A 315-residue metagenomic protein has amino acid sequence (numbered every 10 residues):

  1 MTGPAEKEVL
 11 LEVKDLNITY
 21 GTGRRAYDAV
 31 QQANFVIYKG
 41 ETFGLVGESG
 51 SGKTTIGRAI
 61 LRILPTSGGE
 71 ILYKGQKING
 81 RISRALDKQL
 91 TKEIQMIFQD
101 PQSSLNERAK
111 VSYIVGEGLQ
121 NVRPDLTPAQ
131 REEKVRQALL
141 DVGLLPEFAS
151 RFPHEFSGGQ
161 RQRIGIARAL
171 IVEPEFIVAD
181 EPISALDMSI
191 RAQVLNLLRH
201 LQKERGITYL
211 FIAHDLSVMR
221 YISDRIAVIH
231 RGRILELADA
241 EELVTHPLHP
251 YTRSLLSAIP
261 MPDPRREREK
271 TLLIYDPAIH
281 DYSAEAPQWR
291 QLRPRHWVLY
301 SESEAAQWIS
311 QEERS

Functional and structural regions predicted by a protein language model:
G3-V9, D239-R314: Charged, flexible cofactor/metal-binding loops and thiol motifs
G69-G80: Conserved ABC transporter NBD signature motif
A129-E147, L256: Conserved ABC ATPase "signature" region
F152-F156, Q160: Conserved ABC ATPase signature
H154, V172, N196: Conserved signature/switch motifs of ABC ATPase nucleotide-binding domains
I171-E175, R191: A short, proline-enriched helix->beta-strand linker immediately N-terminal to the Walker B motif in ABC-type P-loop
I234-A238: ABC ATPase "signature
